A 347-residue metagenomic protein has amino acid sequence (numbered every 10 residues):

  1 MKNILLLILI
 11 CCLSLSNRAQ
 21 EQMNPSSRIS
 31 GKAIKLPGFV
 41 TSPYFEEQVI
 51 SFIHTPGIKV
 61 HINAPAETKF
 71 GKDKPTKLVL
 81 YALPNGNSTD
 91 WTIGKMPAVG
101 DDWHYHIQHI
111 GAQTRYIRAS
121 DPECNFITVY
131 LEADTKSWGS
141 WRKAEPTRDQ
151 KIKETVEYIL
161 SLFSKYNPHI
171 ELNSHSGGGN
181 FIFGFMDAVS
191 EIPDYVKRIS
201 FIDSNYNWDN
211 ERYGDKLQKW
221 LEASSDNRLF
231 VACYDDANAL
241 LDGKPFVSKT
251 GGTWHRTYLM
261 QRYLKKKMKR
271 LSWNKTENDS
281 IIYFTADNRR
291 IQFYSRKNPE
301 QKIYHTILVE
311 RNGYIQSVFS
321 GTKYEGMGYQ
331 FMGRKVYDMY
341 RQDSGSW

Functional and structural regions predicted by a protein language model:
L9-N17: Hydrophobic h-region of N-terminal signal peptides that target proteins for export in Gram-negative bacteria
A19-L78: A domain-start/cap signature at the N-terminus of enzymes
G57-K59, A66-E123: Short, surface-exposed "cap/lid" segments of acyl-processing enzymes
G111, Y130-S164: Alpha/beta-hydrolase active-site loop
S164-S176, I199: Alpha/beta-hydrolase fold nucleophile elbow
G179-S190: Short glycine-enriched nucleophile-adjacent loop and the immediately C-terminal alpha-helix near the catalytic center
S190-F284: The feature captures the conserved acid-bearing segment of alpha/beta-hydrolase catalytic domains
D242-W347: C-terminal accessory extensions appended to soluble enzyme cores
